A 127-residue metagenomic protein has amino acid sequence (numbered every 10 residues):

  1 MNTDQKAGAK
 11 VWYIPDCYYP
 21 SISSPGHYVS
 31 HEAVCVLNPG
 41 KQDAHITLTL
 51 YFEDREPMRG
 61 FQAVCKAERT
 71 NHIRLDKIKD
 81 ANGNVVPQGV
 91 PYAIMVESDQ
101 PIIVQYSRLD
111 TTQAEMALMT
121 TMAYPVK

Functional and structural regions predicted by a protein language model:
M1-K127: Gly/Pro-rich, tryptophan- and cysteine-flecked surface segments typical of secreted/extracellular proteins
